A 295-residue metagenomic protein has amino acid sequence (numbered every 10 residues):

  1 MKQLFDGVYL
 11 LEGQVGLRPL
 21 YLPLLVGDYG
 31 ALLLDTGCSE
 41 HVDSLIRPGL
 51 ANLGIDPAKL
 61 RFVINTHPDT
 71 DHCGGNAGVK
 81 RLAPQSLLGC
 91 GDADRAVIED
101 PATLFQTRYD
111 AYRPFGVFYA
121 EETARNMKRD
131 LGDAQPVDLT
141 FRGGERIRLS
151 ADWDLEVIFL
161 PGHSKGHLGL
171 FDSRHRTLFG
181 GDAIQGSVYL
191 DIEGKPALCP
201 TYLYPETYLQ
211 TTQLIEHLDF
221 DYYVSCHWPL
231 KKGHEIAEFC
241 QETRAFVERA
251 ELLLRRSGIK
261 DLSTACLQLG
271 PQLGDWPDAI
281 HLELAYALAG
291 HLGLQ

Functional and structural regions predicted by a protein language model:
M1-L53, L170-A183: Conserved beta-strand hairpin/beta-sheet module of binuclear metal-dependent hydrolase folds, prominently
G7, L25, D35, H67 (+8 more regions): Divalent metal-coordination and catalytic microenvironments
V15-R18, T140-F141, P161-S164: A short catalytic or substrate-binding loop motif that flags glycine-/basic-rich loops and adjacent residues that bind
L32-L34, I64, L88, T177-F179 (+1 more regions): Residue-level marker for buried hydrophobic side chains located in beta-strands that build the well-ordered beta-sheet
C38-D43, A51-R148: Active-site HxH/HxHxD metal-binding segment of metal-dependent hydrolases
C38-E40, D154-P161, K165-F239, A245-F246 (+1 more regions): Metallo-beta-lactamase
L45-I46, G75, E235, F239: Residues at alpha-helix caps and immediate loop-helix transition turns in enzyme cores, especially N- and C-cap
L252-Q295: C-terminal regulatory/interaction regions
